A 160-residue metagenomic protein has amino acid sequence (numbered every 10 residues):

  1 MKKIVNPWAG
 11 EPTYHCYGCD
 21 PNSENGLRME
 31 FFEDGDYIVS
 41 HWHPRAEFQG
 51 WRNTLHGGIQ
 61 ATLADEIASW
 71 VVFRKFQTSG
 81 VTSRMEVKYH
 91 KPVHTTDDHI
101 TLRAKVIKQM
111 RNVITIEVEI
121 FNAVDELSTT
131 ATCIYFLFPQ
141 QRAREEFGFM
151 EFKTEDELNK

Functional and structural regions predicted by a protein language model:
M1-A46, E151-F152, E157-K160: Non-catalytic linker/capping segments at the edges of enzyme domains
M1-P7, H94-T96, I107-K160: HotDog/MaoC-like acyl-thioester-processing domains
C19, A61-T62, E66, W70: Short, residue-level hotspots on alpha-helical faces of the histone-fold and other alpha-helical interaction modules
G26, R84, V113-T115: Short coil/loop residues immediately preceding or within conserved phosphate-binding loops of NTP-utilizing enzyme
G35-Y37, T82, D97-H99, V113 (+1 more regions): A general secondary-structure signal for short beta-strands and their flanking turns/coil in non-transmembrane regions
V39-L63: A conserved, well-ordered hydrophobic junction motif at loop->secondary-structure transitions
W42-P44, Y89, L137: Hydrophobic residues in beta-strands and at strand termini
I67-T101, V106, T132: Hydrophobic beta-strand-centered segment that forms part of the acyl-chain substrate-binding groove
